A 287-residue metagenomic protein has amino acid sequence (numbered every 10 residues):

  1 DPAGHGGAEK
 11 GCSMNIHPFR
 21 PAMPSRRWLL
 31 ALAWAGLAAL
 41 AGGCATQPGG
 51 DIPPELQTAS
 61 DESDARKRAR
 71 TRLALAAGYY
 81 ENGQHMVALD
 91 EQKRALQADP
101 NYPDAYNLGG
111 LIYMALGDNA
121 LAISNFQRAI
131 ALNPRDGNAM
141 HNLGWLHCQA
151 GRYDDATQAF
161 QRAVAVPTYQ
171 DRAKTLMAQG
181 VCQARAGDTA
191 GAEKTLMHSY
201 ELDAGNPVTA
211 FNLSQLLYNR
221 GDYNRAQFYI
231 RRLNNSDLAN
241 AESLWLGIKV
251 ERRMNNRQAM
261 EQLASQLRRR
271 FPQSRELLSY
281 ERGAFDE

Functional and structural regions predicted by a protein language model:
G49-E55, A59-S60, D237-E287: Terminal, low-structured helical/coil segments at or just beyond the last alpha-helical repeat
E62, A69, P103-D104, G137-N138 (+4 more regions): Helix-start (N-cap) detector for alpha-helical repeat units in TPR-like alpha-solenoids, especially tetratricopeptide
D64, A98, L132, V166-T168 (+3 more regions): Structural marker of alpha-solenoid helical repeat scaffolds
D64-A98: Alpha-helical segment of the N-proximal tetratricopeptide repeat
E81, A115-L116, Q149-A150, R185 (+3 more regions): Register position in tetratricopeptide repeats
N107-L108, N142, A178, N212 (+1 more regions): Canonical tetratricopeptide repeat
